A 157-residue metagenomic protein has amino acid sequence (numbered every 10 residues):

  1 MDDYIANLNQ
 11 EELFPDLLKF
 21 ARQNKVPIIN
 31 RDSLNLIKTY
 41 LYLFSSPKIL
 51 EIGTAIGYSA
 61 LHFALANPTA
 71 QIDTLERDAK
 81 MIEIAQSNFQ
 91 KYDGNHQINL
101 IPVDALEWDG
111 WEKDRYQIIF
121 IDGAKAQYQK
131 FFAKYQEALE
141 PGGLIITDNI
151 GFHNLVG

Functional and structural regions predicted by a protein language model:
M1-I118, K125-I146, I150-G157: A short alpha-helical cap/connector motif
